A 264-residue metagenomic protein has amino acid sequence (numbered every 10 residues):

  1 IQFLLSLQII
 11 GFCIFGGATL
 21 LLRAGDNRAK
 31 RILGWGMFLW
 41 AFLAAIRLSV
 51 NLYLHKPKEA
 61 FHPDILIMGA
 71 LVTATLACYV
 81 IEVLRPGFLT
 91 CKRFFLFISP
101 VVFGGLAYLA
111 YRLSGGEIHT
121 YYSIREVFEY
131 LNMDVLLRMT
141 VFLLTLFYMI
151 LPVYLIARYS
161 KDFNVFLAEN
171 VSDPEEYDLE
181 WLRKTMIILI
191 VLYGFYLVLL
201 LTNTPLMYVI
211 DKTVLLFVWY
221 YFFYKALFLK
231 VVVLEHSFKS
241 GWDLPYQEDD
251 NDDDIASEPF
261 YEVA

Functional and structural regions predicted by a protein language model:
I1-A110: N-terminal low-complexity or simple alpha-helical regulatory segments that function as activation/interaction modules
I1-Q8, A110-T120, I124-R158, L201 (+1 more regions): Extracellular-loop-to-transmembrane junctions of the mid-late helices
C13-F15, S99-R112, L146-V153, K184-V198: Hydrophobic core of alpha-helical transmembrane segments in multi-pass integral membrane proteins
R47-P57, Y111-I118, G194-T204: Juxtamembrane "helix-exit" motif on the non-cytosolic side of transmembrane helices
I81-L84, R158-P174: Cytoplasmic membrane-interface regions of multi-pass membrane proteins
R85-S114, N132-M139, D173-I188: The cytoplasmic-loop to transmembrane-helix boundary for the fourth helix
T185-W242: Interfacial "cap-and-anchor" motif at the non-cytosolic start of specific transmembrane alpha-helices
L227-A264: Membrane-proximal linker segments that couple transmembrane helices to downstream signaling/catalytic modules
